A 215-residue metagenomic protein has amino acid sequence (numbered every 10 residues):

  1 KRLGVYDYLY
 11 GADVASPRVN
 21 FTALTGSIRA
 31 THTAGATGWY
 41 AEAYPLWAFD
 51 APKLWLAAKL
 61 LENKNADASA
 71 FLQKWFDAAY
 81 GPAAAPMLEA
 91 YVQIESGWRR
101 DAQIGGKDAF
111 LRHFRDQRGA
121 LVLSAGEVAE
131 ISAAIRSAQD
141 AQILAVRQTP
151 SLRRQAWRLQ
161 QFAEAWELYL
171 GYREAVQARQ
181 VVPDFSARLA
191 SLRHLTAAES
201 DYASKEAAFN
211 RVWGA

Functional and structural regions predicted by a protein language model:
K1, H32-T33: Acidic (Asp/Glu)-rich catalytic clusters
K1-F21: Active-site clefts of carbohydrate-active enzymes
R2-G4, T37-Y40: Structural preference for beta-strand elements that scaffold enzyme active sites
L9-G11, Y44-W47: Active-site-proximal loop/turn and secondary-structure-junction residues that shape catalytic pockets, frequently
V14-T22, A48-A57: Histidine/acidic-residue-rich catalytic or RNA/ligand-binding cores of hydrolases and nuclease-related proteins
R18-I28, A129-S132, R136: Well-ordered, non-membrane alpha-helical segments in soluble/globular domains
T33-T37, A57-A215: Catalytic domains of carbohydrate-active enzymes that cleave complex glycans
